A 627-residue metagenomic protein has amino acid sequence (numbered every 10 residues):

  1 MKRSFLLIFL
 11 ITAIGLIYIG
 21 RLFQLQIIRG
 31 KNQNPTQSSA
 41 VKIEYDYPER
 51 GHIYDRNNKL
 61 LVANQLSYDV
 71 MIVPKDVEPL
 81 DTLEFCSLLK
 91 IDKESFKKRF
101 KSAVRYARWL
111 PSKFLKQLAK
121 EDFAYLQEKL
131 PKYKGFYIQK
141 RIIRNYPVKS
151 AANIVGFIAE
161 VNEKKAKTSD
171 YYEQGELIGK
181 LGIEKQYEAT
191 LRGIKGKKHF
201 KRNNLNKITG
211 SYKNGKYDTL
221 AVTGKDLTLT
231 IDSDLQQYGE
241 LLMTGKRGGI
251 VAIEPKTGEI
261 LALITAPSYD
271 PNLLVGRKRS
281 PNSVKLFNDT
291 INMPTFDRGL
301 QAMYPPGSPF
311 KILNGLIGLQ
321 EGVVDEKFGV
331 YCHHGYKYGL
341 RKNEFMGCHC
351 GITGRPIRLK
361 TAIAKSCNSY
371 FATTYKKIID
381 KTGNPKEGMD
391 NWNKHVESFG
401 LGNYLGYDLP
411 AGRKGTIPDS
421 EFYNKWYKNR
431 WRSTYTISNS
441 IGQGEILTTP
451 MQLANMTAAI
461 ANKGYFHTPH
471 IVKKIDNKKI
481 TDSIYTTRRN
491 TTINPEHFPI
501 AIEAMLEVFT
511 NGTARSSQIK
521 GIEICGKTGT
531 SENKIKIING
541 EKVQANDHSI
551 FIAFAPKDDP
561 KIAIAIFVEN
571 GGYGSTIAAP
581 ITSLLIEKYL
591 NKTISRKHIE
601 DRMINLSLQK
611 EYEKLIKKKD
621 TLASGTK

Functional and structural regions predicted by a protein language model:
M1-S280, M303, D325, G388-S398 (+5 more regions): Periplasmic/cell-envelope proteins involved in peptidoglycan metabolism and beta-lactam response
V62, N203-I208, K213-K216, K256-P309 (+2 more regions): Beta-lactam-recognizing serine transpeptidase/beta-lactamase-like catalytic domain environment
V568-N570: Short beta-strand-to-loop transition segments that serve as allosteric relay/switch motifs in sensory/regulatory domains
